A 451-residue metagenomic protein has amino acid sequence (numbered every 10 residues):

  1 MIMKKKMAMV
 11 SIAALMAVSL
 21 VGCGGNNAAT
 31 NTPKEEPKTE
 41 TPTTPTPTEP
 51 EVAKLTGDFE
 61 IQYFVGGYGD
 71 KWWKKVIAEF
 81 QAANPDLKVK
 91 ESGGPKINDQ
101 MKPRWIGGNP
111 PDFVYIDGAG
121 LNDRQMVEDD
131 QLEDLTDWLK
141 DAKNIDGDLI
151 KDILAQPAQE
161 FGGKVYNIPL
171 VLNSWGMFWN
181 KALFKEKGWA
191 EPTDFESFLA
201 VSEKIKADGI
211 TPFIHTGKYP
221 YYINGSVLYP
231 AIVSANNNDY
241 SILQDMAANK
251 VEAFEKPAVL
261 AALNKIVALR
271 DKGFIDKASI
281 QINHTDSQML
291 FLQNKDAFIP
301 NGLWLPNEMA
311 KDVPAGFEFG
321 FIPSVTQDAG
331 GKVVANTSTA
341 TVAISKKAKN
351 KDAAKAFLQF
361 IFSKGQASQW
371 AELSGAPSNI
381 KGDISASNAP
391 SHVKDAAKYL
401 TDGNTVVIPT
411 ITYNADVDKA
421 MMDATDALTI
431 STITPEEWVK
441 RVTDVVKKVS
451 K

Functional and structural regions predicted by a protein language model:
E49, G120-W175, L199, I205 (+3 more regions): Hinge/lid segment of periplasmic solute-binding proteins
Y63-G66, K75-I77, R124-Q125, N264-K349: Extracytoplasmic/periplasmic substrate-binding proteins
W73, E160, A335-N336, S374-I384 (+1 more regions): C-terminal capping/gating helix-and-loop segments adjacent to ligand/active sites or protein-protein/ligand interfaces
A78-A83, K88, I106-G107, G163 (+5 more regions): Extracytoplasmic/periplasmic substrate-recognition and gating elements
E79-I150, A182, E186-T193, L290 (+2 more regions): Extracytoplasmic "Venus flytrap"/periplasmic binding protein-like
P103, D112, A142-A182, T211-P212 (+2 more regions): A structural signal for short loop-to-beta-strand junctions that line the ligand-binding cleft of periplasmic/secreted
F161-L170, W175, L199-V251, D296: Extracytoplasmic/periplasmic solute-binding protein
K204, A247-S279: Glycine-centered hinge/linker elements that transmit conformational signals in sensory and ligand-binding systems
